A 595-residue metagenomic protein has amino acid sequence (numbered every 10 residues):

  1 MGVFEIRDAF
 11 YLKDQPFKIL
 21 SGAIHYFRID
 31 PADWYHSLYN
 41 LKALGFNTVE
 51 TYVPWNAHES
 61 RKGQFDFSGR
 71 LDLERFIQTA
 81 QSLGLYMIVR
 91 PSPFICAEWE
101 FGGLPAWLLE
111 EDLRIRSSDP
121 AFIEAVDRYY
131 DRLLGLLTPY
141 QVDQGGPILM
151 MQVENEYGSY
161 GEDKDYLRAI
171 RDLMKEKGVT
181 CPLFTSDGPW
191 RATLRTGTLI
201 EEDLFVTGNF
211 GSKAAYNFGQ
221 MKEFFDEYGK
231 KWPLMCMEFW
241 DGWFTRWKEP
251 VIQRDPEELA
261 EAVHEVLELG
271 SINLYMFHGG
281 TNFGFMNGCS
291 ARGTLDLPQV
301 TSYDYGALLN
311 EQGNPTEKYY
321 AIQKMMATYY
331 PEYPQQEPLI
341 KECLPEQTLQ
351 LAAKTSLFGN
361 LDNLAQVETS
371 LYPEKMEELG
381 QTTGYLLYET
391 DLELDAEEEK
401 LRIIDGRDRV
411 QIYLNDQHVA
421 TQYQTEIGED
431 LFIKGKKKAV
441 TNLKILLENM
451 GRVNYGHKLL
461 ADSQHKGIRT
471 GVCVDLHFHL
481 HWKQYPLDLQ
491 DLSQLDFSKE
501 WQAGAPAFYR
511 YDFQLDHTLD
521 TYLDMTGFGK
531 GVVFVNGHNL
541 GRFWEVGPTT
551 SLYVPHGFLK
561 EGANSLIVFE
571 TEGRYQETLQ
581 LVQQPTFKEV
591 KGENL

Functional and structural regions predicted by a protein language model:
M1-T48: N-terminal carbohydrate-binding accessory modules
I19-P31, W55-L73, L109-R128, Q152-D163 (+3 more regions): The substrate-binding groove and active-site-proximal loops of carbohydrate-active enzymes, especially glycoside
Y35-E100, R171-E176: Aromatic-lined substrate-binding rim segments of carbohydrate-active enzymes
G63-G69, P93-S117, L167, R171 (+3 more regions): Aromatic- and acidic-residue-enriched segments that line the glycan-binding/catalytic groove of carbohydrate-active
D72-V89, D112-I148: An active-site-proximal structural segment forming one wall of the substrate-binding cleft that immediately precedes
F122-E201: Active-site neighborhood of glycoside hydrolase catalytic domains
K177, N209, K213-E317, M325: Catalytic-core region of carbohydrate-active enzymes that cleave or remodel glycosidic bonds
E398-Y413, L443, F513-N536, F543-W544 (+1 more regions): Aromatic-lined ligand-binding clefts that engage carbohydrates, nucleic acids, or primary amines
